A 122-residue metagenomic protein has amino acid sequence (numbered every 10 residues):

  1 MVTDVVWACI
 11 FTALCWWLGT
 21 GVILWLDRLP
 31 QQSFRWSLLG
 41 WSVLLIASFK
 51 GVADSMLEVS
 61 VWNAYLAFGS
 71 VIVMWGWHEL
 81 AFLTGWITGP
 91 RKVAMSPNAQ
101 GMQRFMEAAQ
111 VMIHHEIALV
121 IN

Functional and structural regions predicted by a protein language model:
M1-D4, G51-G69: Helix-coil boundary and interhelical linker segments in multi-pass alpha-helical membrane proteins
M1-W16: Hydrophobic transmembrane alpha-helical segments in integral membrane proteins
L18-L26, W77-A81: Alpha-helical membrane-inserting segments
I23-S33, A53-V59: Short, hydrophobic transmembrane alpha-helix segments
L29-A47, N63-F68: Loop-to-helix transition at the N-terminal end of transmembrane alpha-helices
L39-L57, M74-H78: A generic, lipid-embedded transmembrane alpha helix
L45, I113-N122: Core segments of transmembrane alpha-helices that mediate helix-helix packing or line hydrophobic substrate/ligand
W62, L66-E116: Intramembrane catalytic core of multi-pass membrane enzymes that act on lipidic substrates
